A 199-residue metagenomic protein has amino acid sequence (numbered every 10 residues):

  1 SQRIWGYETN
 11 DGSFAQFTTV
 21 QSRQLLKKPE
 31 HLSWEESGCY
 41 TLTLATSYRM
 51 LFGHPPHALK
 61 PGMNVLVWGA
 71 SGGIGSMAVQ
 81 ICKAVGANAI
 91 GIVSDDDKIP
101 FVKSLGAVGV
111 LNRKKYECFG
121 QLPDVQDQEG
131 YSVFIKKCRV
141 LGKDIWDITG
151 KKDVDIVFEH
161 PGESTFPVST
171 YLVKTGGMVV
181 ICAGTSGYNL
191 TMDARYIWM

Functional and structural regions predicted by a protein language model:
S1-L26: Glycine-rich phosphate/adenylate-binding loop and adjacent beta-alpha elements of nucleotide- or dinucleotide-binding
R3, T9, V85, V93 (+3 more regions): Glycine-rich phosphate-binding loop and adjacent beta-alpha segment of Rossmann(oid) nucleotide-cofactor-binding
E8-F14, E30-G53, L66-S71, M77 (+1 more regions): A glycine-rich, Thr/Ser-enriched phosphate-binding loop motif common to dinucleotide/cofactor-binding enzymes
H31-S33, P56-N64, K151-K152: Short helix-loop-beta connector
V67, K83-S164: Adenosine-nucleotide cofactor-binding segment
G72-A78, E163-F166: Short glycine/serine/threonine-rich phosphate/pyrophosphate-binding segments that cradle anionic phosphate groups
